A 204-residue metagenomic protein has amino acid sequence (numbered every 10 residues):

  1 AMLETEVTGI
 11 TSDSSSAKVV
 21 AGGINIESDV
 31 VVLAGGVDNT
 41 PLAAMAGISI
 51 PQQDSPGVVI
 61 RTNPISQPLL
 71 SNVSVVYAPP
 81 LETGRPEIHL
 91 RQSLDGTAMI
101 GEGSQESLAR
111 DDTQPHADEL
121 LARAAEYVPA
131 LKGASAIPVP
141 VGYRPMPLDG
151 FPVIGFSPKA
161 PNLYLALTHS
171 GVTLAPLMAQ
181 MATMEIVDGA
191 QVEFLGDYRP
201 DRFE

Functional and structural regions predicted by a protein language model:
M2-L3, L33, L165: General beta-strand structural signal in soluble alpha/beta enzymes
L3-S16: A conserved short coil-to-beta-strand element within the FAD-binding core of flavoproteins
S15-K18, N72, N162: Short, hydrophobic/aromatic-rich segments at coil-to-beta transitions
V20-G22: Short strand-coil-strand connectors
I26-D38, A179: Short hydrophobic core segments
G35-K159: Active-site substrate-recognition segment that forms the wall of the catalytic cavity or substrate channel
A125-E204: C-terminal catalytic lobe of FAD-dependent flavoproteins
